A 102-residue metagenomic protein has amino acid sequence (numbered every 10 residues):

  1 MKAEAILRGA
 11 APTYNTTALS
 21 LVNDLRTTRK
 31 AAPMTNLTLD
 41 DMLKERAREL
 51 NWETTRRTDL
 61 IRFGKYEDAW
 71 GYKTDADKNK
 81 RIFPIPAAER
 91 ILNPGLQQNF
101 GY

Functional and structural regions predicted by a protein language model:
M1-L25, L39-E53: Extended, hydrophobic/aromatic-rich amphipathic alpha-helical segments that build helical scaffolds
N15, A32-P33: A generic helix-loop boundary/linker signal
M34-Y102: Long, intrinsically disordered, low-complexity segments
